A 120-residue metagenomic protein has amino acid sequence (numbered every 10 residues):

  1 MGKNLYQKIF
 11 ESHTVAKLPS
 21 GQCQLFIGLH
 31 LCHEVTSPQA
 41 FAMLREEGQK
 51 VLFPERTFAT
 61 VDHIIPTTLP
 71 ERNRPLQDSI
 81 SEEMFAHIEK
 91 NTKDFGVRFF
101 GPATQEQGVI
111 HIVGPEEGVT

Functional and structural regions predicted by a protein language model:
M1-T120: Fe-S-dependent hydro-lyases/dehydratases of central metabolism
